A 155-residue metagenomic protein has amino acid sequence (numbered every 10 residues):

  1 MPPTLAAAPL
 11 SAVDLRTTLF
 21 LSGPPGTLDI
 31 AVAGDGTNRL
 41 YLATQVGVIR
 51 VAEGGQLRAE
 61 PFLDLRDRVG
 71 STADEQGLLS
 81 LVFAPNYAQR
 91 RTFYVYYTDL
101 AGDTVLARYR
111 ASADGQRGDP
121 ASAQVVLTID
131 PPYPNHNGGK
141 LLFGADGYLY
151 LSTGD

Functional and structural regions predicted by a protein language model:
M1-D155: Acidic, Gly/Ser/Thr-rich repeat motifs that build Ca2+-stabilized beta-propeller blades
